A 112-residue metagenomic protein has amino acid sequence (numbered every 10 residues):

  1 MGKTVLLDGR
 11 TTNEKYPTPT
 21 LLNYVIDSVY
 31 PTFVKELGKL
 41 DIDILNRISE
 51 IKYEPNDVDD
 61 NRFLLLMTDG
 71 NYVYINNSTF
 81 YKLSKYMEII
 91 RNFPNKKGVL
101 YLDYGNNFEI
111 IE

Functional and structural regions predicted by a protein language model:
M1-E50: Extracytoplasmic segments of membrane-associated envelope/inner-membrane machinery
L7, N13, D27, E54-D59 (+2 more regions): A generic structural micro-environment signature that highlights single residues at secondary-structure boundaries
T11, G38-D41, F63-L65, I90-N92: Homeobox/homeodomain signature
E14, E36, E50, E54 (+3 more regions): Glutamate identity and glutamate-enriched acidic tracts
K15-T18, R62, Y72, K97-V99: A residue-level signal for beta-strand positions that form part of recognition/binding surfaces within mature
L21, L64-L66, E109: Generic recognition of long tandem-repeat/solenoid scaffolds
I44-K85: Solvent-exposed helix-coil-helix hairpins and adjacent flexible coil/strand "hinge" segments
T68-E112: Extracytoplasmic/luminal low-complexity segments enriched in Pro/Gly and acidic/polar residues that act as flexible
